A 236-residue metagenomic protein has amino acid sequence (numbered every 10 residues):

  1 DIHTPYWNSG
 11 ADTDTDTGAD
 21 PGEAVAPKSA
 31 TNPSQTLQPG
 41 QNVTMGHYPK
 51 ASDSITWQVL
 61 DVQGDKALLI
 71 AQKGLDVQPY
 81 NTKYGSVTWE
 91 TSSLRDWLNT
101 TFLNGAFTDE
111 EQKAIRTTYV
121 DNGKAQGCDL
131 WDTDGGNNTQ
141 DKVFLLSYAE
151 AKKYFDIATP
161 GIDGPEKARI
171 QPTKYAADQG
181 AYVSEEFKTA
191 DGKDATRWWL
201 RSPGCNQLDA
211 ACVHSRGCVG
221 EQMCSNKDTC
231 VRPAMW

Functional and structural regions predicted by a protein language model:
I2-D14, G18-W236: Collagenous Gly-X-Y triple-helix signature in extracellular proteins
